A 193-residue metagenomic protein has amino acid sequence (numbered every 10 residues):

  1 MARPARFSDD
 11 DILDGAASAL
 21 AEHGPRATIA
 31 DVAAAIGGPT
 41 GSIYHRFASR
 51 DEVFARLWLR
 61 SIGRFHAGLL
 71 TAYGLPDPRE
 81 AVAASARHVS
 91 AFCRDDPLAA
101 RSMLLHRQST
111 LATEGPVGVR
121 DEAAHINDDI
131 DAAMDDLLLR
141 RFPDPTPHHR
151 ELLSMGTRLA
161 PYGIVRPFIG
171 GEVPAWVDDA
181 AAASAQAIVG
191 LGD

Functional and structural regions predicted by a protein language model:
M1-F7, S18, A112, D193: N-terminal intrinsically disordered/low-complexity leader segments
D11, G15, E22-E52, R56: Helix-turn-helix
I12-L20, S61, F65, V89: Short hydrophobic clusters on alpha-helical segments that form packing/core surfaces in small helical domains
F54-S61, L69, M103: Alpha-helical DNA-contacting segments of helix-turn-helix folds
R56, L70-L98, T157: Hydrophobic alpha-helical connector segments
H66, L70, A112-P143, H148-M155: Amphipathic alpha-helical packing segments from all-alpha helical-bundle domains
D95-G118, R166-G170: Amphipathic alpha-helical segments used for helix-helix packing
D128-R140, D144, M155-D193: C-terminal peripheral helix-coil segments that are non-catalytic and often amphipathic
